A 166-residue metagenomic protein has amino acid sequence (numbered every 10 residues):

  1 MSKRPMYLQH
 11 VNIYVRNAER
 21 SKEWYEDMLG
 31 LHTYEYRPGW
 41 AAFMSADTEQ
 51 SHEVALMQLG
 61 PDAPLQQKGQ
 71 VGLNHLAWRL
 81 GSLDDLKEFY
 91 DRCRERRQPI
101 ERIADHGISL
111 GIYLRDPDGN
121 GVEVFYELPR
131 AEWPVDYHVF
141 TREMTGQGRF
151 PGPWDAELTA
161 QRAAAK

Functional and structural regions predicted by a protein language model:
M1, P61-Q67: Short beta-strand/turn micro-motifs at beta-sheet edges
S2-K3, Y14-L59: Core segments of cupin and vicinal oxygen chelate
M6, V15-R20, L76-G121, Y126-W133 (+1 more regions): Vicinal oxygen chelate
L8-H10, G69-H75: Eukaryotic phosphotyrosine signaling hubs
S45-E49, L65-K68, Y113: Short glycine-biased active-site loop of nucleotidyltransferases that positions the nucleotide triphosphate and helps
Q50, A63, R130-A131: Flexible, glycine-rich phosphate/dinucleotide-binding loops and adjacent beta-alpha linkers at cofactor/substrate
S51-E53, Q70-L73, S109: A structure-centric signal for secondary-structure junctions around beta-strands
A55, Q66, W133-D136: A short, polar/proline- and glycine-enriched secondary-structure boundary/capping micro-motif
